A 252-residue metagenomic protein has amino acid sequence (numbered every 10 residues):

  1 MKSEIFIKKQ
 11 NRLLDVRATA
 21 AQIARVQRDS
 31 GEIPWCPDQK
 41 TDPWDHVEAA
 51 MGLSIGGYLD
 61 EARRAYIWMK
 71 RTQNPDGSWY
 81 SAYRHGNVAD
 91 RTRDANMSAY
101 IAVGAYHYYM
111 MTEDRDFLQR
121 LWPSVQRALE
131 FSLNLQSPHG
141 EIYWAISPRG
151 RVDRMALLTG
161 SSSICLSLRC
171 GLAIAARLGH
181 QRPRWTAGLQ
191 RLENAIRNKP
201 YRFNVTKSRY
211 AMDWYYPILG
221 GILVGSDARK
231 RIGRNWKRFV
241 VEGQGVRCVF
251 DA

Functional and structural regions predicted by a protein language model:
M1-K9, V47-E61, Y100-F117, S162-H180 (+1 more regions): Well-ordered alpha-helical scaffold segments within catalytic/enzyme domains
M1-W44, I55-W79, S132-L133: Low-complexity, Ser/Thr/Pro/Gly-enriched N-terminal "stalk/linker" regions
Q10-N11, P37, T41, R93 (+3 more regions): Structural signature of alpha-solenoid helical repeat scaffolds
S30-E32, D76-W79, G86, H139-E141 (+1 more regions): Detector for glycine-centered tight turns/loop "hinges" at secondary-structure junctions
I33-P34, H46-M51, Y66, W79-A89 (+1 more regions): Glycine-/proline-rich flexible loop or hinge segments
K40, W44, N96-A99, M155 (+1 more regions): Residue signature of alpha-solenoid helical repeat architecture, marking inter-repeat boundaries and helix-start
G57-L129, L133-Q136: Helix-terminus loop motifs that line ligand-binding clefts
R120-L166, A175-D251: Extended ligand-binding clefts on enzyme/binding-domain cores
